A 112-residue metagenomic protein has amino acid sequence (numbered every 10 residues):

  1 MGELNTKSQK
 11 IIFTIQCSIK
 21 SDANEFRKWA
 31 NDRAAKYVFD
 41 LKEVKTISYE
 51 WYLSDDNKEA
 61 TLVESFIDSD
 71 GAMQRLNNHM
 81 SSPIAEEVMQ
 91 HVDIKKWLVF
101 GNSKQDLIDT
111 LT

Functional and structural regions predicted by a protein language model:
M1-A60, I67-H79, Q90-T112: Short S/T/G/P-rich N-terminal loop/turn motif that feeds into the first structured element of a domain
S81-E87: A short, acidic, amphipathic alpha-helical segment used as a generic capping/interface helix at domain edges
